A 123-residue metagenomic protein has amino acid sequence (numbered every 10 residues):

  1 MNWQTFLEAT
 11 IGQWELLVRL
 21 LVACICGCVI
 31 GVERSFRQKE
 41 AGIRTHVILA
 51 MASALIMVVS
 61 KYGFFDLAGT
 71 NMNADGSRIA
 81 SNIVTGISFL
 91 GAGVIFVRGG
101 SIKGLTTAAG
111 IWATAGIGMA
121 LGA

Functional and structural regions predicted by a protein language model:
M1-S77: Alpha-helical transmembrane segments and their membrane-interface boundaries that form or gate the permeation pathway
C28-K39, L90-I102: C-terminal ends of transmembrane helices
I48-V58, N82, A109-G122: Small-residue-rich segments of transmembrane alpha-helices in multi-pass membrane proteins, especially helix faces
S60-Y62, A80-L90: Ligand-binding beta-strand-loop-alpha-helix segment within the catalytic cores of soluble metabolic enzymes
D66-A80, V84, S101-T106, G110-T114: Interhelical loops and loop-helix junctions of multi-pass membrane transporters/channels
S88, A92-G99, T106, G110-A123: Gly/Ser-rich oxyanion-binding loop with an adjacent helix/lid that shapes the negatively charged ligand pocket
